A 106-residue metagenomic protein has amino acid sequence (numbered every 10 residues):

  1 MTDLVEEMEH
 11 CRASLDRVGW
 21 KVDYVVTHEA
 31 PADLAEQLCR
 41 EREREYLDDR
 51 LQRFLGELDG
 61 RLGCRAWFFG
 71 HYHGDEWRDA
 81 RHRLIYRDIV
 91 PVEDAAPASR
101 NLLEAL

Functional and structural regions predicted by a protein language model:
M1-L47: Active-site-proximal loop/helix segment associated with metal-binding centers of metalloenzymes
A30-L106: Conserved beta-sheet core of the metallophosphoesterase superfamily
